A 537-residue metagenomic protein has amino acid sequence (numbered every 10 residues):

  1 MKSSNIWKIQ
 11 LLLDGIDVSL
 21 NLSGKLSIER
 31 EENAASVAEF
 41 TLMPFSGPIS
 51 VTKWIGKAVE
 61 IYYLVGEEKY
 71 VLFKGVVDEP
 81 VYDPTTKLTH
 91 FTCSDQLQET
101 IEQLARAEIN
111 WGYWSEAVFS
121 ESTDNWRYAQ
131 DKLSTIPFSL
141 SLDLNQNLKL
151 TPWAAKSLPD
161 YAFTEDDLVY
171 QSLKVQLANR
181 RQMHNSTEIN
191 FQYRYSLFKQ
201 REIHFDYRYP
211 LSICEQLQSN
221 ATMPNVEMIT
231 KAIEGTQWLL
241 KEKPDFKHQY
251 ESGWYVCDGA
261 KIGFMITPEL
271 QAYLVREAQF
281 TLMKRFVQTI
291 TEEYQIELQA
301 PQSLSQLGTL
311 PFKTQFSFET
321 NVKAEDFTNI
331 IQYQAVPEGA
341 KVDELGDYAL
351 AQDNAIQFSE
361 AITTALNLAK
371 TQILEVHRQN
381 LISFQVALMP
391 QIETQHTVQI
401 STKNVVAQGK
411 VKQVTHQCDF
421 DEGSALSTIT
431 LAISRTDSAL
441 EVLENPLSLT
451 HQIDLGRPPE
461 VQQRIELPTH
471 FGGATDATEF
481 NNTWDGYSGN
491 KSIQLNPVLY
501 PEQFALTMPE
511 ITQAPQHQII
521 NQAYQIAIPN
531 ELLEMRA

Functional and structural regions predicted by a protein language model:
M1, I6, T86, F91-C93 (+4 more regions): Acidic, low-complexity/disordered segments
M1-A107: Beta-strand-rich assembly/attachment modules of structural machines
L26-K53, Q352-I362, A369-L388: Acidic, glycine-rich low-complexity segments with interspersed aromatic residues
S36, F73, K87-T89, Q146 (+3 more regions): Envelope-exposed proteins and targeting segments
P48-L64, I101-Y113, A162-D167, T394-K403 (+1 more regions): Extended Gly/Ser/Thr-rich low-complexity repeat segments, especially those forming or decorating extracellular
T52-W54, Y70, V118-A129, Q391: Solvent-exposed, acidic/flexible segments
L88, D95-Q98, W111-I290, C418: Short beta-strand-centered interaction patches in the first periplasmic/extracellular domains of large envelope
